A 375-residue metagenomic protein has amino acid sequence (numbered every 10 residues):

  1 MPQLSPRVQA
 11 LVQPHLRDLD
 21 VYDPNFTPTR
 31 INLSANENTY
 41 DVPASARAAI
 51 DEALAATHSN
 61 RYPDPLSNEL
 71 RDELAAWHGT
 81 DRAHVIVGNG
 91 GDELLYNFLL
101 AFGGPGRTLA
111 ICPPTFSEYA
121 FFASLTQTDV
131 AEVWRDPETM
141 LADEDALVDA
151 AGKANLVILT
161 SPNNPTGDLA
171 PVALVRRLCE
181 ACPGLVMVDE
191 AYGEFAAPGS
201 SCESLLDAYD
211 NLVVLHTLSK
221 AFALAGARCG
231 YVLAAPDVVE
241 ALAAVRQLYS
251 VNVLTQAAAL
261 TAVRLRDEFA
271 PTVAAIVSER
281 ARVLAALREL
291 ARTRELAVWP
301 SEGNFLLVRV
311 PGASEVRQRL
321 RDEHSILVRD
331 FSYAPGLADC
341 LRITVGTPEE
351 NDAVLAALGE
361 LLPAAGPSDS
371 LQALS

Functional and structural regions predicted by a protein language model:
M1-R61, G152-K153: N-terminal "arm"/small-domain region of PLP-dependent enzymes with the aminotransferase-like
P43, N211-A291, A297-V298: PLP-dependent aminotransferase class I/II
N68-T108, V310, S314: Phosphate-binding glycine-rich loop
A101-L159: PLP-dependent aminotransferase-like
S124, L141-K153, P165-V186, E190-L224 (+1 more regions): Active-site pre-lysine segment of PLP-dependent enzymes
A173, D322-E323, Y333-S375: PLP-dependent enzyme catalytic core of the Aspartate aminotransferase-like
L233, L307-R309, T344-G346: Short hydrophobic/aromatic beta-strand micro-patches that form the beta-sheet surface supporting nucleotide- or nucleic
V277, A281, L290-H324, A373-S375: Conserved PLP-binding catalytic core of the aspartate aminotransferase-like
